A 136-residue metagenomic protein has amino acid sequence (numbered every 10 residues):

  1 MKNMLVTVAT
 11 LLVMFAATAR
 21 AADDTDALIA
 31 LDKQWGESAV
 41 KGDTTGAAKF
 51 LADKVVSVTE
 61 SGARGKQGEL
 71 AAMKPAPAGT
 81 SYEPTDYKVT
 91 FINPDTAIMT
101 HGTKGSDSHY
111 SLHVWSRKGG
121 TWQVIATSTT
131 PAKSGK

Functional and structural regions predicted by a protein language model:
L5-D53, S134-K136: Short, low-complexity N-terminal intrinsically disordered segments enriched in polar/charged residues
A27, V56, S61, L70-H109: Surface-exposed, charged secondary-structure patches
Q34, S38-G42, F50-V58, A72-A76 (+1 more regions): Structured segments of extracytoplasmic/periplasmic soluble domains in secreted or envelope-associated proteins
K49, K54, D86-K88, A126: Extracellular/lumenal ectodomain signal focusing on beta-strand-rich modules and carbohydrate-recognition contexts
L51, T103-K104, S128-P131: Short beta-strand segments enriched in hydrophobic/aromatic residues within well-folded beta-rich domains
Y110-G135: Short beta-strand edge/turn micro-motifs at domain boundaries
